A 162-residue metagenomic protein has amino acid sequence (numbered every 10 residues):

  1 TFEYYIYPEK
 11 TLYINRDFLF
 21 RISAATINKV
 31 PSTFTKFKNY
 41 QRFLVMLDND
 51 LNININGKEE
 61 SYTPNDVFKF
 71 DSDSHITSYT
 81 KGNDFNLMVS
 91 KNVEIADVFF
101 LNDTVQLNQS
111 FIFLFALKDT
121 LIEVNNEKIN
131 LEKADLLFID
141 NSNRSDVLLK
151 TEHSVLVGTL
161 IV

Functional and structural regions predicted by a protein language model:
T1-V162: Jelly-roll (double-stranded beta-helix
